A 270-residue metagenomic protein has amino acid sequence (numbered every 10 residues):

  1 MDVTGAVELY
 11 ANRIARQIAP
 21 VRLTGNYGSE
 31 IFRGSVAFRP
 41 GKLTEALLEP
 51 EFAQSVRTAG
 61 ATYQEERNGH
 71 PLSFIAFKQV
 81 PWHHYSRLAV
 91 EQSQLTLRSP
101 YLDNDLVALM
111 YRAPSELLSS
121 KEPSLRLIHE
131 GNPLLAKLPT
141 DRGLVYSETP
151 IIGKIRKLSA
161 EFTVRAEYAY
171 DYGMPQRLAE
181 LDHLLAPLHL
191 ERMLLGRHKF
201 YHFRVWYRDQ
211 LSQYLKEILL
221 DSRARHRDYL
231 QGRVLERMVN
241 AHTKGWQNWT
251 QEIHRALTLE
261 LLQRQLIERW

Functional and structural regions predicted by a protein language model:
M1-Y10, K137: Cysteine-dependent PTP/DSP-like catalytic domain, specifically the C-terminal lobe
D2, S29, V107-L109: General alpha-helical segment detector with a strong preference for membrane-spanning helices and helix-boundary regions
A6, Y27-G28, V36, S115 (+1 more regions): An acidic- and aromatic-residue-enriched active-site/binding cleft used to recognize and process polar
A6-A15, N240-K244: Short alpha-helical segments and helix-capping/turn motifs at coil-helix boundaries
E8-I14, Y27, L125-L127, Q265: Extended, hydrophobic alpha-helical segments
A19, K42-W270: Adenosyl-5′-phosphate
V21-R33: Short acidic/histidine-rich active-site segments
R33-A37, Y111: A short acidic (Asp/Glu
